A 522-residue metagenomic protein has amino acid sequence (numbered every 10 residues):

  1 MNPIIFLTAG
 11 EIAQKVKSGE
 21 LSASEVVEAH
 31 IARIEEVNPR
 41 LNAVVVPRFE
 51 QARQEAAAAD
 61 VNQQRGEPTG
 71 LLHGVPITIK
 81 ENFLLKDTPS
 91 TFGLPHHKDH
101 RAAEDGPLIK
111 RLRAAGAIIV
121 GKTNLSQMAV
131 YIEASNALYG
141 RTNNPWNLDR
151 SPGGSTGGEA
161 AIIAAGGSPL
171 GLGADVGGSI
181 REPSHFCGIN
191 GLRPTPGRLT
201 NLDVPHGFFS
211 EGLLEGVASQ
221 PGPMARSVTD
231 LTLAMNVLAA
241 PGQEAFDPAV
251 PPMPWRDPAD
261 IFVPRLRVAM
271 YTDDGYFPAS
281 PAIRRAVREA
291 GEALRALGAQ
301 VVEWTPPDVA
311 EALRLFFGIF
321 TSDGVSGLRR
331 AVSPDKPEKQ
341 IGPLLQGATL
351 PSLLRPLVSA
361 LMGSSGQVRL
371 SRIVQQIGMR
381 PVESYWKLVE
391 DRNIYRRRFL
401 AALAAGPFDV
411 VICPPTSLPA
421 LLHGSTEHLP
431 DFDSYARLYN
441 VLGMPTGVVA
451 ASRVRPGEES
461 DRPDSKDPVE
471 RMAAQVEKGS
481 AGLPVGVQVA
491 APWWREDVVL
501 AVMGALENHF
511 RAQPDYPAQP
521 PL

Functional and structural regions predicted by a protein language model:
M1-Q54, Q64, E292-A299, L483 (+1 more regions): An N-terminal boundary/leader segment
A23-E28, A57-D60, P254-R256, A279-T305 (+2 more regions): Acyltransferase
H30, A52, G74, K80 (+6 more regions): Conserved hydrophobic/aromatic pocket- or pore-lining residues that grip, position, or stack substrates in active sites
E36, K110, A164-G171, V176-F277 (+6 more regions): Structural helix-boundary/capping segments
A52-D60, G116-A117, S126: Long amphipathic alpha-helix in the N-terminal Rossmann-like dinucleotide-binding domain of NAD(P)-dependent
L72-F92, D260-Y271, S322-A405, D409 (+2 more regions): Short helix-loop capping/hinge segments that flank enzyme active sites or metal/cofactor-binding pockets
L72-P221, Y271-D273, S322, C413-E427 (+1 more regions): Short glycine/serine-rich loop/turn segments
R398-A401, T426-A450: Small-aliphatic-rich amphipathic alpha-helix that forms the alpha element of a beta-alpha
